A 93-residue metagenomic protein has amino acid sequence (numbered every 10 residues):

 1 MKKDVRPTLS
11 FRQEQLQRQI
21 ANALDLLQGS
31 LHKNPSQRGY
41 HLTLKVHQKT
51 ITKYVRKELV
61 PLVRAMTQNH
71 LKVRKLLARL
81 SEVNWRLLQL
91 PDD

Functional and structural regions predicted by a protein language model:
M1-D93: A positively charged, amphipathic N-terminal helix/segment that binds anionic biomolecules
